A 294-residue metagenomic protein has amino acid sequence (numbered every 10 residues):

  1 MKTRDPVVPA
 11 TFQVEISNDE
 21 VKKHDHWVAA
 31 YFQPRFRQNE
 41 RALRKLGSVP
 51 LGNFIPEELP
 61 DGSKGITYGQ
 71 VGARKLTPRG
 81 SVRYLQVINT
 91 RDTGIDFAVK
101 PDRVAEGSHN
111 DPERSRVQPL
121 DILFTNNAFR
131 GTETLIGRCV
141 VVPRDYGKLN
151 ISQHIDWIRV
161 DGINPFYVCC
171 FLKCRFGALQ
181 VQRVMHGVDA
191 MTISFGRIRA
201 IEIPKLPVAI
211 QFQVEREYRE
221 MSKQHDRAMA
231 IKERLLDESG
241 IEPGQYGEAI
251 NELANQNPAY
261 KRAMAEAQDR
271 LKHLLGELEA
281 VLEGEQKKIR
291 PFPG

Functional and structural regions predicted by a protein language model:
M1, K148-D156, M185-F212, G240-G247: A short glycine-rich beta-alpha junction/loop motif
M1-G72, P207-G294: Non-catalytic DNA-recognition/assembly elements of restriction-modification systems
S48-A73, I88-D121: Sequence-specific dsDNA recognition surfaces
E57, R91-T93, F129-R130, N164 (+1 more regions): Short loop/turn segments at secondary-structure transitions that flank enzyme active sites
T90, I122, N127-F129, I163 (+2 more regions): An acidic- and aromatic-residue-enriched active-site/binding cleft used to recognize and process polar
F124-F171: A short beta-sheet element
F166-H186: Short, positively charged
